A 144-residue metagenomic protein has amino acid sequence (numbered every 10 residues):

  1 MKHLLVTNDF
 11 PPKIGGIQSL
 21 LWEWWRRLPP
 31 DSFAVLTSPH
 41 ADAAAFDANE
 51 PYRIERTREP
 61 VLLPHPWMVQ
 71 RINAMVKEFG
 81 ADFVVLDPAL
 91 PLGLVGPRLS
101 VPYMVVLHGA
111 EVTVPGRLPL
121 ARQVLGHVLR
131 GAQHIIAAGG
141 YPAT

Functional and structural regions predicted by a protein language model:
M1-D42, E50-E55, R130, H134: N-terminal subdomain of nucleotide-sugar transferases
K13, L63, A81, G93 (+2 more regions): A short, histidine- and acid-enriched strand-loop-helix "catalytic/donor-clamping" loop that lines the nucleotide-sugar
A41-F46, A143-T144: Short, charged/polar "capping" segments at the starts of alpha-helices and the immediately preceding loops
D47-M75, V85: A short, charged, and often flexible helix/loop element on the N-terminal side of the glycosyltransferase catalytic
K77, H127-V128: Structural alpha-helical scaffold elements that stabilize or flank donor/cofactor-binding regions in carbohydrate
L86-L92: Short His-centered aromatic/hydrophobic patch
P119-G126: Charged helix-capping and loop-helix junction motifs
A132-T144: A short, active-site helix/loop in glycosyltransferases that binds the activated sugar's phosphate group
